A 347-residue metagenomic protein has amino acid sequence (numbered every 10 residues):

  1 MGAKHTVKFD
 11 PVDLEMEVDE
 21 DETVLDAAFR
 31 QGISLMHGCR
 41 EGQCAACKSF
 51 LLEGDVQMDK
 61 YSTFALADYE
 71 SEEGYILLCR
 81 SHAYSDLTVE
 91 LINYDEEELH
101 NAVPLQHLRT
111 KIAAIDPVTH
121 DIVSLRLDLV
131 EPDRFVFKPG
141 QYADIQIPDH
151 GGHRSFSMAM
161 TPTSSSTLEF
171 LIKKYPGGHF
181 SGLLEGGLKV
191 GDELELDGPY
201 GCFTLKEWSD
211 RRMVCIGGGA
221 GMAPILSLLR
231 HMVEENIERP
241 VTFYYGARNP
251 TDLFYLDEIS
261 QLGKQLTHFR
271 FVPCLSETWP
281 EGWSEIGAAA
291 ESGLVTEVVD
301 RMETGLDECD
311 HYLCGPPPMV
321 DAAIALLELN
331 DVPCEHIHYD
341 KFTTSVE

Functional and structural regions predicted by a protein language model:
M1-S81, D86-L87, P240-E347: Reductase modules of NAD(P)H-dependent flavoproteins
L52-D55, I92-Y94, P148, P199: Short, surface-exposed secondary-structure boundary micro-motifs
L78-H100, D192-L196: Short, structured interface segments
H100-E193, R211, A247-N249, C274-T278: Ferredoxin-reductase
G140, G221, P316: Short, conserved phosphate/pyrophosphate- and ester-handling motifs at nucleotide-, phospho-/glycolipid
G198-S209: A short, basic/flexible loop-to-alpha-helix module at the beginning of a structural domain
L226-E234: Histidine-anchored nucleotide/phosphate-binding helix
